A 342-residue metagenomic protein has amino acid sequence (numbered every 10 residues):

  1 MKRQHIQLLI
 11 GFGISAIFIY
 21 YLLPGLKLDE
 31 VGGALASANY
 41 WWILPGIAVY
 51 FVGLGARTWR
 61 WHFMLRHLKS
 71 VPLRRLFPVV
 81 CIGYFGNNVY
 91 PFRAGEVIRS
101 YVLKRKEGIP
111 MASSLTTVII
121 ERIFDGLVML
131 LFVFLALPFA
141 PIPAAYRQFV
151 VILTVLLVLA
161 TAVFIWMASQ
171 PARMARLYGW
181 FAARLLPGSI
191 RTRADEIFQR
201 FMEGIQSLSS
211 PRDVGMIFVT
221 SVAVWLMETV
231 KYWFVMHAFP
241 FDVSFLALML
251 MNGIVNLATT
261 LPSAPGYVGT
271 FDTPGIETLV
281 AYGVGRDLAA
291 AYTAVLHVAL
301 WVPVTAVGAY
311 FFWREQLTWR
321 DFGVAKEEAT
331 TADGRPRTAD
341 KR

Functional and structural regions predicted by a protein language model:
M1-G33, G83-P187, V268-R342: Transmembrane helix-loop-helix hairpins in multi-pass inner-membrane proteins
L9-I10, I43-I47, R74-P78, L115 (+4 more regions): Hydrophobic alpha-helical transmembrane segments
F18-S70, S207-L246: Helix-loop-helix hairpins and the membrane-proximal interhelical loops of multi-pass alpha-helical transport proteins
A48, V52, I82, I119-F124 (+4 more regions): Hydrophobic residues within alpha-helical transmembrane segments of multi-pass solute transporters/permease subunits
V52-W59, M64-R66, N87-V97, T260-T273: Short helix-coil transition sites and intra-membrane helix breaks within transmembrane domains of multi-pass
R75-C81, V224-W233, S244-T260, F271: Hydrophobic alpha-helical segments embedded in the membrane of multi-pass proteins
A183-Q199: Short, membrane-interfacial amphipathic segments enriched in basic
M251-A264, L296-V304: Transmembrane helix-bundle signature of multi-pass secondary active exporters and lipid flippases
